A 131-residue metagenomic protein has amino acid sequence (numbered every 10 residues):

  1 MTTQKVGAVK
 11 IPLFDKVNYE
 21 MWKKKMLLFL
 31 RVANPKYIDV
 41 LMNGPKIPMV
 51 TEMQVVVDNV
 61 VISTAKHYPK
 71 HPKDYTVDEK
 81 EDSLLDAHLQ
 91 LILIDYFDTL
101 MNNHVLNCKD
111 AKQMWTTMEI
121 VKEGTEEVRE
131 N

Functional and structural regions predicted by a protein language model:
M1-N131: N-terminal Lys/Arg-enriched interaction segments
